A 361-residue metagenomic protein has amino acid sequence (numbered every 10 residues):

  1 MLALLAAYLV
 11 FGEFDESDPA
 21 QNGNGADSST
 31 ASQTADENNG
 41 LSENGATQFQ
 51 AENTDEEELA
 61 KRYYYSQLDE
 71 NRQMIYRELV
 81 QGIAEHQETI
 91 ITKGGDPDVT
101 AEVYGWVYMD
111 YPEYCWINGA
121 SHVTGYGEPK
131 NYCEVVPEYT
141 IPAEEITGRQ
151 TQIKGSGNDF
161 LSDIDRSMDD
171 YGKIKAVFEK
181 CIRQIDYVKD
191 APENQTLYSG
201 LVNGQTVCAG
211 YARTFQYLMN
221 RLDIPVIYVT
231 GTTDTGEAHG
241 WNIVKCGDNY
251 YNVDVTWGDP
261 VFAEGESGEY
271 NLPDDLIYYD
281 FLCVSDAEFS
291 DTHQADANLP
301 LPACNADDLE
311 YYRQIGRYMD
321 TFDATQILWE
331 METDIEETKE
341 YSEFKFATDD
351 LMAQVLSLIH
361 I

Functional and structural regions predicted by a protein language model:
M1-N38, V177, Q205-G210, T214 (+2 more regions): Gram-positive cell-envelope targeting signals
D15-I90, E310-W329, E340: N-terminal, intrinsically disordered, polar/charged segments of Gram-positive cell-envelope systems that serve as
V80-V136: Structured beta-strand-rich cores of soluble
I83-E88, P137-Y139, Q152-D163: Acidic/histidine-rich, surface-exposed loop or edge segments in extracytoplasmic proteins
E145-G200: Secondary-structure boundary elements
G210-A287: Hydrophobic/aromatic-rich core segments of domains that either
C283-Y311: Catalytic cores of secreted or luminal carbohydrate-active enzymes
I359-I361: Conserved small/polar residues in nucleotide/adenosyl-binding loops
